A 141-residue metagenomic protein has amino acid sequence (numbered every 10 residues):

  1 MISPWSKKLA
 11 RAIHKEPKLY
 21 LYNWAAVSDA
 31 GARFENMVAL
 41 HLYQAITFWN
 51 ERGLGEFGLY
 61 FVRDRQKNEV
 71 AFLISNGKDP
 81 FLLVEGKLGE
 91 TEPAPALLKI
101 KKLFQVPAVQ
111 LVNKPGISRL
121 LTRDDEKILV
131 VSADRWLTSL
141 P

Functional and structural regions predicted by a protein language model:
M1-P80: Accessory nucleic acid-recognition modules appended to NTPase machines
A10-R11, I100, L120: Short secondary-structure boundary/capping segments
K15, F104, D124-E126: Short, structured coil segments at secondary-structure junctions
E69-V70, E92-P95, I117-L121: Short active-site-adjacent structural elements
S75, P80-T91: Active-site ExK catalytic segment of metal-dependent nucleases
V84-G86, V106-N113: Short, hydrophobic beta-strand segments that form beta-sheet elements in well-ordered domains
G89-Q105: Mg2+/Mn2+-dependent nuclease catalytic core
G116-P141: Domain-level recognition of nuclease-like catalytic cores that cleave nucleotide substrates
